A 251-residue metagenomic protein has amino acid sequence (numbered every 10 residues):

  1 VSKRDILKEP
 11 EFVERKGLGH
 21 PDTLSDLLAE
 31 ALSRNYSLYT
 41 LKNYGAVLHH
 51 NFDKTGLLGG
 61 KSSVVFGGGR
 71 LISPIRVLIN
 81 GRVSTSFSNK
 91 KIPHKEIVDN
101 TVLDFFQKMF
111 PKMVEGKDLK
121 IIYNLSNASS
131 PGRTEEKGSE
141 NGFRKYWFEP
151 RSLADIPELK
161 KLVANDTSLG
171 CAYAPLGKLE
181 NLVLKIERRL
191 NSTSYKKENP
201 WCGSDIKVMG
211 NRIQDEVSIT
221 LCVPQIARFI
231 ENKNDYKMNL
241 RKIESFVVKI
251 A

Functional and structural regions predicted by a protein language model:
V1-A46: N-terminal, positively charged regions that mediate nucleic acid binding
L7-K16, N80-T85, L162-Y173, P224-I226: A short small-residue
E11-P21, N51, L58-G59, R76-T85 (+2 more regions): Short glycine-rich or small-residue beta-strand-to-loop segments that form or flank ligand, phosphate, metal/Fe-S
G19, T23, H94-K95, M238 (+1 more regions): Metallocofactor- and cofactor-centric catalytic cores in central/energy metabolism, strongly enriched
L38, K42-G116: Glycine-rich, N-terminal phosphate-binding loop and its surrounding beta-alpha-beta segment
L71-K95, L159-V163, S218, P224-K237: Glycine-rich, flexible beta-strand/loop modules in the N-terminal catalytic cores of phosphate-handling
N100-E231: Glycine-rich, mobile lid/loop segments that gate access to catalytic sites or pores
F229-A251: Long, well-ordered mid-to-C-terminal structural blocks that present hydrophobic/aromatic surfaces
